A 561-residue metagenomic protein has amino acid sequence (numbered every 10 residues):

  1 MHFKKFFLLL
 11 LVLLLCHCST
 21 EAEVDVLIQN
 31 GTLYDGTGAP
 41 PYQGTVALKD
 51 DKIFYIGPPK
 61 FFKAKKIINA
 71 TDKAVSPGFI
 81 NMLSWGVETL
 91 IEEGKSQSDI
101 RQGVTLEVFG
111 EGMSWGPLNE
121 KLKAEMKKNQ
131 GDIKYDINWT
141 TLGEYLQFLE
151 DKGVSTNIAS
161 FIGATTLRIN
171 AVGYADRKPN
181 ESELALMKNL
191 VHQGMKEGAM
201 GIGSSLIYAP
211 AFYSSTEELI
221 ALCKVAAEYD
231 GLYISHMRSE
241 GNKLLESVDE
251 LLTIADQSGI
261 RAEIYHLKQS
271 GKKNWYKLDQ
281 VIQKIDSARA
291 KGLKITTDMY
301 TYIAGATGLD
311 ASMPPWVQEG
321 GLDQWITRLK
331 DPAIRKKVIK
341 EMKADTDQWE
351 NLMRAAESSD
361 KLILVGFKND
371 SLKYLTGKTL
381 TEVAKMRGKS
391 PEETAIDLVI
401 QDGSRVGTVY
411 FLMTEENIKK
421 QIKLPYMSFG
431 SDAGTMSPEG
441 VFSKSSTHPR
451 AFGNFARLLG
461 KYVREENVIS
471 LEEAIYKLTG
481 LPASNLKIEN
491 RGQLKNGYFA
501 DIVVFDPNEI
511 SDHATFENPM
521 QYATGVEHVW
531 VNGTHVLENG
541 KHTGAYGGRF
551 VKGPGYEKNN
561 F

Functional and structural regions predicted by a protein language model:
H2-L9: Sec-dependent signal peptide recognition, specifically the positively charged N-region followed immediately by
C16-H17: C-terminal motif of bacterial Sec signal peptides marking the signal peptidase cleavage site
T20-D25, L33, T37-G78, D512: Histidine-rich, glycine-flanked metal-binding segment
E23-N30, F61-G110, V531, N559-F561: Replace "His-x-His-based motif
G31, K420-Y426, D432, V503-R549: C-terminal cap of metal-dependent C-N hydrolases
L33-T45, V406-L412, N417-I418, E466-I475 (+1 more regions): Acidic, glycine-enriched loop/beta-strand segments at the rims of small-molecule binding/catalytic pockets
E88-F161, N180-E197, I220-E228: Alpha-helical scaffold segments that flank or form the walls of functional sites
L146-L149, V154-E181, M187-Y208, C223 (+3 more regions): Active-site neighborhoods of metal-dependent hydrolases
